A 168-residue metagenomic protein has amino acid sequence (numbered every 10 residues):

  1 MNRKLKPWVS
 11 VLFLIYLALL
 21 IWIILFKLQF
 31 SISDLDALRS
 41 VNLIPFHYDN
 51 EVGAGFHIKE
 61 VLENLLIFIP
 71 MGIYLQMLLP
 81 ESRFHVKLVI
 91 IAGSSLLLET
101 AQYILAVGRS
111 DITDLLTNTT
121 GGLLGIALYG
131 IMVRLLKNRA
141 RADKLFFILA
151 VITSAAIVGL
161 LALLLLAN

Functional and structural regions predicted by a protein language model:
M1-A106, I112, G130-N168: Bulky hydrophobic segments
L65, N118-G122, I126: Alpha-helical transmembrane segments of multi-pass membrane proteins
R109-T120: Non-cytosolic membrane-interface motifs at loop->transmembrane helix junctions
